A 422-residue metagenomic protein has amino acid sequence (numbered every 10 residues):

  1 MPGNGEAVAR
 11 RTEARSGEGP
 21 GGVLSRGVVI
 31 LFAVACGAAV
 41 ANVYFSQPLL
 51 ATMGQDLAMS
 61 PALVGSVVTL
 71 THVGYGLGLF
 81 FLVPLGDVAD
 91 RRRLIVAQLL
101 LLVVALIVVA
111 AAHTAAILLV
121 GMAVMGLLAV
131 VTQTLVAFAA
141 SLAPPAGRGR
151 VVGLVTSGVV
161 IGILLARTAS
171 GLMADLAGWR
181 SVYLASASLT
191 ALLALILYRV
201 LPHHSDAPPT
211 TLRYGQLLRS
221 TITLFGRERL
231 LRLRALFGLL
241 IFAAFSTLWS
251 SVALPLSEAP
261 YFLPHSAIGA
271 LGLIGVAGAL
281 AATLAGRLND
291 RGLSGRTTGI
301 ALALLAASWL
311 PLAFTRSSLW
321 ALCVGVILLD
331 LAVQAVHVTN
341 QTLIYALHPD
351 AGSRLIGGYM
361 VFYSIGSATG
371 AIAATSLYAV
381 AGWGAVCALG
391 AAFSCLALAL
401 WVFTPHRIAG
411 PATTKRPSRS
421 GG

Functional and structural regions predicted by a protein language model:
R15-G22, P202-A235: Juxtamembrane intracellular "pre-TM" segments in multi-pass secondary transporters
L77-A115: Conserved MFS/SLC helix-loop-helix module at the cytosolic interface between two early adjacent transmembrane helices
L79-D90, A281-S294, Y378: Helix-to-loop junctions at the C-terminal end of transmembrane segments in multipass secondary transporters
G121-V159: Cytoplasmic helix-loop-helix junction between adjacent transmembrane helices in 12-TM secondary transporters
V131-A143, A335-H348: Intracellular juxtamembrane helix-capping segments at the cytosolic ends of symmetry-related transmembrane helices
L154-R199: Helix-loop-helix hairpin linking two adjacent transmembrane segments in secondary transporters
G295-N340: C-terminal transmembrane helical hairpin of 12-TM major facilitator-type secondary transporters
